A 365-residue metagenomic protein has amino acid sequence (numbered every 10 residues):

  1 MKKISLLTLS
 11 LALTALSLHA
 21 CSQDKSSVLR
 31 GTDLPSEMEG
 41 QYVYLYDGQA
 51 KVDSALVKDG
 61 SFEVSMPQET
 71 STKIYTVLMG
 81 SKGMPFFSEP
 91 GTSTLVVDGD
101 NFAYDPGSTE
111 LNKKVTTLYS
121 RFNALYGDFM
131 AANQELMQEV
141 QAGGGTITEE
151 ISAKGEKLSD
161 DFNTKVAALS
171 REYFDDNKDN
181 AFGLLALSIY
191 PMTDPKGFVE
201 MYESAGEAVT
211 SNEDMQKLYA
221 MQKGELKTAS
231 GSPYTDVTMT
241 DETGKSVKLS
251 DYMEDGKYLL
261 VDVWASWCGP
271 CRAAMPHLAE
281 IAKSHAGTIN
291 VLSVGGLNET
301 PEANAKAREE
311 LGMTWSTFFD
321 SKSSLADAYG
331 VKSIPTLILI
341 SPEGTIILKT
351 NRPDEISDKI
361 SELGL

Functional and structural regions predicted by a protein language model:
M1-R30: Bacterial Sec-dependent N-terminal signal peptides
C21, L45, V52, L78 (+5 more regions): N-terminal targeting signals for export/organelle localization
C21-A167: A non-transmembrane, solvent-exposed segment enriched in polar/low-complexity residues
S188-I189, E309-M313, D320-L365: Thiol/disulfide oxidoreductase modules built on the thioredoxin-like
K217-D251, D358-L365: N-terminal "domain-start" segment that seeds a small globular fold
K257-L259, V263-E280: Conserved redox-active cysteine motifs that mediate thiol-disulfide chemistry, especially di-cysteine Cys-X(1-2)-Cys
R272-L311, S321-A328, S357-D358: Structural microenvironment flanking redox-active thiols in thiol-disulfide oxidoreductases
